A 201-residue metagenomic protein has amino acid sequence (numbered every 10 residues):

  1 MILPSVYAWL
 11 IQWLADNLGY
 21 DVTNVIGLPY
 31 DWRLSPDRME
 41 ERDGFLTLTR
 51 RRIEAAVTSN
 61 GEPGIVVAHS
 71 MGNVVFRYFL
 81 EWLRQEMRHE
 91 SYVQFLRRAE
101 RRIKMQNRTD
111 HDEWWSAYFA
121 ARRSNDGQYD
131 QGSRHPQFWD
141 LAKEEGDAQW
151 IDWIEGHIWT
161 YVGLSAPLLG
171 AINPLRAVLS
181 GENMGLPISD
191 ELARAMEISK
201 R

Functional and structural regions predicted by a protein language model:
M1-V67, M71-S199: N-terminal non-catalytic accessory region
